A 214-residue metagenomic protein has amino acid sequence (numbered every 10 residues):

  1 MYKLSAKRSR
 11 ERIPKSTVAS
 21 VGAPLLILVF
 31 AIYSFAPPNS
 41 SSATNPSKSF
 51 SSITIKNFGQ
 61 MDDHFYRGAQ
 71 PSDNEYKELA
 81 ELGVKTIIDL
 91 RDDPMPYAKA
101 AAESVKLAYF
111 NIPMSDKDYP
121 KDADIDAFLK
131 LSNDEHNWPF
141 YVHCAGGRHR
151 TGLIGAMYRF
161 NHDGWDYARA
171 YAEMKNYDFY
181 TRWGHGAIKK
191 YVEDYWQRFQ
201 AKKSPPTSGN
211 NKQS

Functional and structural regions predicted by a protein language model:
Y2-R8, I13-Y141, L153-S214: Cys-dependent protein tyrosine phosphatase-like superfamily
C144: Short cysteine clusters
G147: Substrate/cofactor-recognition hotspot
R150: Glycine/aspartate-rich loop-and-adjacent alpha/beta segment that forms the canonical ThDP
